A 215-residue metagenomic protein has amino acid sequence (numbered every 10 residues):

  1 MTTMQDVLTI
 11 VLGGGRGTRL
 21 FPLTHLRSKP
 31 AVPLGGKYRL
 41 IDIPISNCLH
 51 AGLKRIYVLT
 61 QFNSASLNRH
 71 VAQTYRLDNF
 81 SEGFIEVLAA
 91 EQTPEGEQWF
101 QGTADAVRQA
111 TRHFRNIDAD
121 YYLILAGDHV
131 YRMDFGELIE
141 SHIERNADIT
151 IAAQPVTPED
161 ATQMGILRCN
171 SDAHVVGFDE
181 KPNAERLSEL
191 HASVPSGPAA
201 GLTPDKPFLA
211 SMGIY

Functional and structural regions predicted by a protein language model:
M1-Y215: Unchanged
